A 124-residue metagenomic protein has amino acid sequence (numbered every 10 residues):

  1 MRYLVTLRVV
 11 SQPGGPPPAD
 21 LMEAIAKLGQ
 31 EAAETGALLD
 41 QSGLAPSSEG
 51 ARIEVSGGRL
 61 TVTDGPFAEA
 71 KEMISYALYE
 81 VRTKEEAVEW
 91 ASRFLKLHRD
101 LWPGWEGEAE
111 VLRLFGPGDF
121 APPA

Functional and structural regions predicted by a protein language model:
M1-A124: Conserved, structured core segments of small domains
